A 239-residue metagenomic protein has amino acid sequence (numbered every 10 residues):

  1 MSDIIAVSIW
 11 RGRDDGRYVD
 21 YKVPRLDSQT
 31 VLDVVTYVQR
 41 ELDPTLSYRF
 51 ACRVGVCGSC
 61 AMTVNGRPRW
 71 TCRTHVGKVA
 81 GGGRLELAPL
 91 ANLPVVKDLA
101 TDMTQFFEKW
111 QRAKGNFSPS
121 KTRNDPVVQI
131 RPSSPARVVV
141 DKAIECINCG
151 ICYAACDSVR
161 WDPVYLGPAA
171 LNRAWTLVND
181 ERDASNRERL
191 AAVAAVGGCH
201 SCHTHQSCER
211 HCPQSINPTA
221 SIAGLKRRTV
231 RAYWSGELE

Functional and structural regions predicted by a protein language model:
S2-Y21: Eukaryote-biased recognition of intrinsically disordered, low-complexity regulatory segments
V19-T30: Short, contiguous acidic and Ser/Thr-rich linear segments
V23-P24, S47-F50: A cross-kingdom feature strongest in bacterial/archaeal respiratory oxidoreductases
Q29-P44, A88-E239: Ferredoxin-type iron-sulfur electron-transfer modules in oxidoreductases and energy-metabolism complexes
C52-A61: Short, structured protein-protein interaction patches enriched in aromatics and acidic/basic residues, typified by
C60, A80-G82, R210: Extracellular/mature segments of secreted proteins
V64-L87: Glycine-rich phosphate/adenylate-binding loop and adjacent beta-alpha elements of nucleotide- or dinucleotide-binding
